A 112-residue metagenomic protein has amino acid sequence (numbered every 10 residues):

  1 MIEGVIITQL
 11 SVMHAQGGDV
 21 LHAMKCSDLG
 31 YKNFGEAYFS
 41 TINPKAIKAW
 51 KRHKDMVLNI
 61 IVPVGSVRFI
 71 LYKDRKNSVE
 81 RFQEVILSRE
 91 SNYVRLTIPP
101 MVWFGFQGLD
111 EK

Functional and structural regions predicted by a protein language model:
M1-V94, D110-K112: Non-catalytic, conserved peripheral segments adjacent to functional cores
V102-K112: A short beta-strand-loop micro-motif that forms or neighbors metal/cofactor- and ligand-binding patches at active-site
